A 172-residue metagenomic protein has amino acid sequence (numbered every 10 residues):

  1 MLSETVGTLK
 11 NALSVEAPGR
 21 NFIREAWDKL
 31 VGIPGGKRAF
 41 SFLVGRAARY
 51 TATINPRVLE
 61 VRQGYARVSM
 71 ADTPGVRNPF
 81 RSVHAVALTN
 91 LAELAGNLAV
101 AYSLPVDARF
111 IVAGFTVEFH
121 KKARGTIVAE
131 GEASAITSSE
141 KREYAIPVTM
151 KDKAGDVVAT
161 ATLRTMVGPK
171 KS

Functional and structural regions predicted by a protein language model:
M1-S69: Non-catalytic linker/capping segments at the edges of enzyme domains
L2-G32, L104, A123-R124, S134-S172: HotDog/MaoC-like acyl-thioester-processing domains
F22-E25, R46, A71-N97: Hot-dog-fold acyl-thioester-processing enzymes
A52-I54, I111, I127, Y144 (+1 more regions): Hydrophobic core residues within well-ordered beta-strands of beta-rich domains
R57, T116-E118, E130-E132, T149 (+1 more regions): Residues located in well-ordered beta-strands
Y65-R67, T126, E143: A generic structural signal for beta-strand entry/edge sites
L98-S134: Hydrophobic beta-strand-centered segment that forms part of the acyl-chain substrate-binding groove
